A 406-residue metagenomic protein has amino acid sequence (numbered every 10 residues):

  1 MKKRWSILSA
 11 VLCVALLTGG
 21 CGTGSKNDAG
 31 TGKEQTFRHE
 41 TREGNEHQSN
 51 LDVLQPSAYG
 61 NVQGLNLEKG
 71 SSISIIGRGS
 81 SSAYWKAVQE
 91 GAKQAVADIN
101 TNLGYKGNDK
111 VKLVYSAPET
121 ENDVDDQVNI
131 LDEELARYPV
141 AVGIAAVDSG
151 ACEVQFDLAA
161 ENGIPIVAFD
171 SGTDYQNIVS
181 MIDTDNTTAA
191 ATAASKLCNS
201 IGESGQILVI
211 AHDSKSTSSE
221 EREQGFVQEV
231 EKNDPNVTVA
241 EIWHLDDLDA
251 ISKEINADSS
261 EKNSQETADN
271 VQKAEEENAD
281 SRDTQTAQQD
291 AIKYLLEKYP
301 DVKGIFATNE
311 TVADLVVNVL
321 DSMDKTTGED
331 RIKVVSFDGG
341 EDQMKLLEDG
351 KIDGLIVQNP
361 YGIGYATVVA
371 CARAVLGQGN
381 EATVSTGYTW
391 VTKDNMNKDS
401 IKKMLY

Functional and structural regions predicted by a protein language model:
M1-L12: Positively charged n-region of N-terminal signal peptides that target proteins for export
K3, G22-Y406: A residue-level marker of the well-folded mature domains of exported/periplasmic proteins
L12-A15, Q272: N-terminal non-cleavable signal-anchor helices
L16-G20: C-terminal motif of bacterial Sec signal peptides marking the signal peptidase cleavage site
